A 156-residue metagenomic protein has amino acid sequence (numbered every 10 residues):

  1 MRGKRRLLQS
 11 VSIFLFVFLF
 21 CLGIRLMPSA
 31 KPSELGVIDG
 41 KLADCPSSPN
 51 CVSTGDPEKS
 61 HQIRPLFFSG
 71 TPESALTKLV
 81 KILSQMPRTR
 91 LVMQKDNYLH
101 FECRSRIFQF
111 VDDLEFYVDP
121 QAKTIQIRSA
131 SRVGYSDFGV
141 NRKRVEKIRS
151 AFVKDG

Functional and structural regions predicted by a protein language model:
R2-S10, C21-G156: Ser/Thr-rich, low-complexity intrinsically disordered terminal regions
L15-F16, M93: N-terminal positively charged amphipathic segments used for targeting/anchoring
